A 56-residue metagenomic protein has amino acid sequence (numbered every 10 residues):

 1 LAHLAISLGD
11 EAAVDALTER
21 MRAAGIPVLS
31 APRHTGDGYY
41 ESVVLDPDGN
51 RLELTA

Functional and structural regions predicted by a protein language model:
L1-H3: Short, solvent-exposed beta-strand edge segments and adjacent coil->beta transition regions
A5-P47: Vicinal oxygen chelate
V43, L54-A56: Short beta->alpha transition motifs characteristic of CBS
